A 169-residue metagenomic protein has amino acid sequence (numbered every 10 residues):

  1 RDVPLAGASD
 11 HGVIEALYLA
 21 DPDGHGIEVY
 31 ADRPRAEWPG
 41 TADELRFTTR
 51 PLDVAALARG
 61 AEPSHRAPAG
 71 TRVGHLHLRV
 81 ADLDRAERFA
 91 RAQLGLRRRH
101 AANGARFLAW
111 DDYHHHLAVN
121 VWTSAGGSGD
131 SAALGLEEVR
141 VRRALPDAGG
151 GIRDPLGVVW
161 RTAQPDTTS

Functional and structural regions predicted by a protein language model:
R1-L5, A20-H100, W110-S169: Glyoxalase I/VOC metalloenzyme domain signal
S9-G12, D111: A short beta-turn/loop motif at secondary-structure boundaries
H11-I14, P146-D147: Short, small/polar residue-rich loop motifs at catalytic or cofactor-binding pockets
E15-L17, R106, E137: Short beta-strand micro-motifs in enzyme catalytic cores
A102-G104: Ser/Thr- and Asn-enriched, surface-exposed coil loops between beta-strands
